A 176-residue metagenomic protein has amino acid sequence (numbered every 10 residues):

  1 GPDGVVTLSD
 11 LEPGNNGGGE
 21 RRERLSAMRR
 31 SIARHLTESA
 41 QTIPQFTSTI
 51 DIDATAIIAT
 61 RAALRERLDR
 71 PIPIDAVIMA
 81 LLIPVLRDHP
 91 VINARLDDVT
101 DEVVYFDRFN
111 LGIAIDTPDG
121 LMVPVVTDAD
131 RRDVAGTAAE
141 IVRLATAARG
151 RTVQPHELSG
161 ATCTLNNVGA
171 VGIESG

Functional and structural regions predicted by a protein language model:
G1: Major-groove DNA-recognition helix of helix-turn-helix-type DNA-binding domains
G4-D10, G14-G176: C-terminal catalytic/motor cores of large multi-domain enzyme assemblies
